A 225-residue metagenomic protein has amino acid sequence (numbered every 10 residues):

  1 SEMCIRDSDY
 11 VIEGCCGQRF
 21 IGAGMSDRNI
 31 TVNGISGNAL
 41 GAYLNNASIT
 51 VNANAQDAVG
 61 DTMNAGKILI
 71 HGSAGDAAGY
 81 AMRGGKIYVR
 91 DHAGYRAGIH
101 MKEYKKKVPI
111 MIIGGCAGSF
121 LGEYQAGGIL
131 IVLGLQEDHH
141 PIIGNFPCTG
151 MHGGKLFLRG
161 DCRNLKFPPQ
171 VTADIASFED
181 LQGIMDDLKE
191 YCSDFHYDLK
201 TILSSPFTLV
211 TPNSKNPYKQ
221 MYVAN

Functional and structural regions predicted by a protein language model:
S1, G22, R159-N225: Intrinsically disordered, low-complexity serine/proline/glycine/threonine-rich regulatory regions
M3-I5: Short, small-residue-biased leader/transition segments that mark boundaries at the very start of proteins
S8-Y10, Q18-I21, S26-R28, N38-L40 (+7 more regions): The right-handed parallel beta-helix/beta-solenoid scaffold, focusing on the short coil/turn and N-cap positions
E13-C15, A23, N33-I35, A42-Y43 (+12 more regions): Feature marks extracellular polysaccharide-active and adherence modules
G37-N38, D57, D76, Y95: Short, solvent-exposed loop/turn at the beta-strand->alpha-helix junction within individual leucine-rich repeat
N38, G75-D76, A117-S119, N145: Gly/Ser-rich catalytic serine loop of serine hydrolases
G94-P109, G118-E123, Q136-G144, C148-G150 (+2 more regions): Thiamine diphosphate
